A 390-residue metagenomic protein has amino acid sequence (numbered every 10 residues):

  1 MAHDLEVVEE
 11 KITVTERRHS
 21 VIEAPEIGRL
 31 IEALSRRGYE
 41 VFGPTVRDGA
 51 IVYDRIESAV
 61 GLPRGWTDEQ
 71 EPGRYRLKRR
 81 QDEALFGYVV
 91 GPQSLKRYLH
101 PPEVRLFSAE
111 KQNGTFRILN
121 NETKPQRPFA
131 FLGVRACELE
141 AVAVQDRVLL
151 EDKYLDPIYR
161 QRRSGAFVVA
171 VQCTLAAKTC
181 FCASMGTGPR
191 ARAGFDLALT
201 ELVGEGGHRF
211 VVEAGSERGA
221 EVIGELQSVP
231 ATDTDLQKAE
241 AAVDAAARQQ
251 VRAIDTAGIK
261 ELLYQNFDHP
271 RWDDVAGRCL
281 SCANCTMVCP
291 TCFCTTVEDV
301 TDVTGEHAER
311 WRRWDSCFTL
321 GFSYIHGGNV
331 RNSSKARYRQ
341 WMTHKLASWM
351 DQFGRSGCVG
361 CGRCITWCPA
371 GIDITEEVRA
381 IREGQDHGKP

Functional and structural regions predicted by a protein language model:
A2-Y264, H269-W272, V303: Iron-sulfur-associated redox domains of electron-transfer enzymes in respiratory and anaerobic energy metabolism
E26-L30, C285, R313, D373: General structural feature for long, well-ordered alpha-helical segments within catalytic domains of soluble enzymes
R37, C282, C361: Single, functionally critical "micro-switch" positions that shape active/binding sites and transmembrane helices
E40, C285, C364: Residue-level detector of anion-binding/catalytic polar loops
V142, P290-C294, P369: Active-site-flanking alpha-helical
T256-G277, T295-P390: Ferredoxin-type iron-sulfur electron-transfer modules in oxidoreductases and energy-metabolism complexes
A276-T286: Extended amphipathic alpha-helical segments enriched in small hydrophobics
N284-V300: A donor-sugar binding/catalytic signature common to diverse glycosyltransferases and related nucleotide-sugar
